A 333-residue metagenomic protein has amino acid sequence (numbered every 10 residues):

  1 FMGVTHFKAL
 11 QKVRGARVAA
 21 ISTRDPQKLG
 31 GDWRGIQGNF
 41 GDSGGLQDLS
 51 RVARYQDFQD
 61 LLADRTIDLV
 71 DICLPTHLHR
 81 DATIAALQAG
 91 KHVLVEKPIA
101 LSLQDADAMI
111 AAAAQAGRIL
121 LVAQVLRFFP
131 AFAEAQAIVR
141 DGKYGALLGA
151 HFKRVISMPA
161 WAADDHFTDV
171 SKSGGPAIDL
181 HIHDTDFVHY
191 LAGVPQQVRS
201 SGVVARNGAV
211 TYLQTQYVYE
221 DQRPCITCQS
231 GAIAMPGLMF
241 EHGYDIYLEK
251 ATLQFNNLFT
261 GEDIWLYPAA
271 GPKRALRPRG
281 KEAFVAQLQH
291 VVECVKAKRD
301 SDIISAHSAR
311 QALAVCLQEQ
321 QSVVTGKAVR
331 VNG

Functional and structural regions predicted by a protein language model:
F1-A89, Q115: N-terminal glycine-/serine-/threonine-rich beta1-alpha1-beta2 phosphate-ribose binding loop of Rossmann-like
G15-A16, L69-D71, D107, D221 (+1 more regions): C-terminal helix-rich "cap/oligomerization" subdomain common to oxidoreductases
L49, E96, S171-I178, A275-P278: A short acidic, glycine-rich active-site loop that binds or catalyzes chemistry on phosphate/adenosine moieties
D68-L69, P75-R127, G142: Beta-strand-loop-alpha-helix segment that lines the small-molecule cofactor/substrate pocket of alpha/beta enzymes
G90, D164-K172, P268-R274: Short glycine/proline- and charge-enriched loop/turn segments that cap or connect secondary-structure elements
L126-N207, G326: Predominantly a Rossmann-like dinucleotide-binding segment in NAD(P)-dependent oxidoreductases
D179, T185-G261, L288-R299, E319 (+1 more regions): Contiguous beta-strand/loop segments that form the cofactor/metal-binding neighborhood of enzyme cores
L276-Q289, I304: Active-site loop of classical SDR/Rossmann-like NAD(P)-dependent oxidoreductases, centered on the catalytic Tyr-X3-Lys
